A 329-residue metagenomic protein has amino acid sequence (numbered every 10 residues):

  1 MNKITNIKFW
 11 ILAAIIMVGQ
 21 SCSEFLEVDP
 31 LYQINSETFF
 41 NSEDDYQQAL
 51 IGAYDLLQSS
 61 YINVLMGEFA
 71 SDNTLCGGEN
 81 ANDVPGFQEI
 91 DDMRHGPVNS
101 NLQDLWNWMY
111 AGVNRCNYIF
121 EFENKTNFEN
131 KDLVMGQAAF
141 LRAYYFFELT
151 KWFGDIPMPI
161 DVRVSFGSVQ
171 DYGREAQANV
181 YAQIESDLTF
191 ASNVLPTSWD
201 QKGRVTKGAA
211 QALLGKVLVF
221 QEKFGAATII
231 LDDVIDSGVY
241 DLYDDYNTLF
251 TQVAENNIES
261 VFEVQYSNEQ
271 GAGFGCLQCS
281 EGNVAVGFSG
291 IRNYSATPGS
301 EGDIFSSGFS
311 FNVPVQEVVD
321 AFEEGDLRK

Functional and structural regions predicted by a protein language model:
N2-I11: Bacterial N-terminal signal peptides that target proteins for export
G19-S21: C-terminal motif of bacterial Sec signal peptides marking the signal peptidase cleavage site
S23-D83, Y181, T189-S192, R204-K329: An aromatic- and glycine-enriched ligand-binding surface/loop that stacks and positions planar moieties
L31-N35, R94-H95, D161-S168: Short linear capping/connector segments at secondary-structure termini
E43, Q47-I51, D55-Y61, N82-F153 (+3 more regions): Conserved, well-structured interaction surfaces
L57, F120, L149, P157-P159 (+2 more regions): Structural recognition of the beta-strand scaffold that forms the well-ordered cores of secreted hydrolase catalytic
